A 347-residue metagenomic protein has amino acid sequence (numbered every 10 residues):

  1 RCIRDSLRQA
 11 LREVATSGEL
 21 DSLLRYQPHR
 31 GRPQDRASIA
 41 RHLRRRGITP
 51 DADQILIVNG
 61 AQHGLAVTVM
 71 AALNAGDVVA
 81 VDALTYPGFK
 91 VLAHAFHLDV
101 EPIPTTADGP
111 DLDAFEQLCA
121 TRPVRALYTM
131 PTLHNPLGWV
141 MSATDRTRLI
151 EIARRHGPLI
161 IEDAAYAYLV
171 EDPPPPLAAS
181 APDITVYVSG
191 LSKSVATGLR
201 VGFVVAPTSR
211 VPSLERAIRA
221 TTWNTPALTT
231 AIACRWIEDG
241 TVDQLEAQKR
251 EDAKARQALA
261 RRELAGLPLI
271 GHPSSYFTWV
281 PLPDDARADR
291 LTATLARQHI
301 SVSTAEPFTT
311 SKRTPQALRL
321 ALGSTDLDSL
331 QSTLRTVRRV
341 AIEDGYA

Functional and structural regions predicted by a protein language model:
C2-S6, L11-H156, A167-V186, E343-G345: Conserved core of the PLP fold type I
L7, A179-S213, T225-L228: Active-site PLP attachment segment
V81, I161-E162: Hydrophobic residues in beta-strands of the RecA-like P-loop NTPase core, especially within AAA+ ATPase
V205, W279-P281, A321-G323: Short hydrophobic/aromatic beta-strand micro-patches that form the beta-sheet surface supporting nucleotide- or nucleic
L214-R219, I237-R261, D285: Structural signature of PLP-dependent enzymes
R250-R261, L269-L282, L291-T294: Conserved glycine-rich beta-strand-loop-beta hairpin in the small C-terminal domain of fold type I
R297, S311-A347: PLP-dependent enzyme catalytic core of the Aspartate aminotransferase-like
